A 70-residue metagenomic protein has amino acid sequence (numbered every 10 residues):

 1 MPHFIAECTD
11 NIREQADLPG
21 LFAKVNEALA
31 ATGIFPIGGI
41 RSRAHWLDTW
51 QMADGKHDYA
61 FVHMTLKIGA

Functional and structural regions predicted by a protein language model:
M1-E7, A60-M64: Short, proline-centered helix/strand-breaking motifs
F4-D10, A16, G20-N26, T32 (+1 more regions): N-terminal, polar/charged subdomain of small-to-medium soluble alpha/beta proteins
E7, R43-H45, T65-K67: Solvent-exposed beta-strand sheet faces enriched in polar/charged residues
I12-R13, A70: Short histidine/acidic/glycine/proline-rich micro-motifs that form metal- and phosphate-coordinating active-site loops
L21, V25, R41, M52-D58: Short beta-strand/helix segments in adaptor/scaffold domains that form protein-protein interfaces within large
I34-M52: Short, glycine- and small/hydrophobic-rich beta-strand elements in well-ordered beta-sheets
A53-A70: Mid-chain, well-packed structural core segment of small domains
